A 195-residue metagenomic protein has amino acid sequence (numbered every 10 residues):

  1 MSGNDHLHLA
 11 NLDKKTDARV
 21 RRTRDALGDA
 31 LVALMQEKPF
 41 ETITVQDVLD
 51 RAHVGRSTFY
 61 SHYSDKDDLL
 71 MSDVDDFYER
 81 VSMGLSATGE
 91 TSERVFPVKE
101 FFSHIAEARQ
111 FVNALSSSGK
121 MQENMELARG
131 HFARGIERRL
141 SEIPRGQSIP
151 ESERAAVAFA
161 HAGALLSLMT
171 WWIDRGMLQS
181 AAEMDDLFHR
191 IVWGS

Functional and structural regions predicted by a protein language model:
M1-V20, Q147-S148: N-terminal intrinsically disordered/low-complexity leader segments
S2-A10, S141, A155, W171-S195: C-terminal peripheral helix-coil segments that are non-catalytic and often amphipathic
R21-V32, Q36, E41-V45, D50-H53 (+3 more regions): An amphipathic alpha-helix adjacent to DNA-recognition modules
I43-T44, N113-L115, N124, A181: Short, hydrophobic secondary-structure boundary micro-motifs
S57: Key DNA-contact positions within bacterial/archaeal DNA-binding proteins
F77-G84, A108, V112, G135-I143 (+1 more regions): A short secondary-structure junction motif
L85-N113, M121: Hydrophobic alpha-helical connector segments
E100, M121-G146, S152-S167, W193: Amphipathic alpha-helical packing segments from all-alpha helical-bundle domains
